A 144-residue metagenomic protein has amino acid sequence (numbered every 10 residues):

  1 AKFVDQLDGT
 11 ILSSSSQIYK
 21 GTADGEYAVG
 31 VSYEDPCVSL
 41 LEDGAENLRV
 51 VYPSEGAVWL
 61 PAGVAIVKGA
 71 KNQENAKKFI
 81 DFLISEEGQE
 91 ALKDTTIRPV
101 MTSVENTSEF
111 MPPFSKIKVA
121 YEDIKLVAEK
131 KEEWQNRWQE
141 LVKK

Functional and structural regions predicted by a protein language model:
A1-P53: Ligand-binding pocket segment of bilobal, Venus flytrap-like solute-binding proteins
K2, S13, Q17, G21 (+8 more regions): Extracytoplasmic/secreted proteins, especially bacterial periplasmic and envelope-associated proteins
D5-D8, A23, Y27, E42 (+4 more regions): Sec-exported extracytoplasmic/periplasmic mature domains
T10, S14, V58, V67-N72 (+2 more regions): Extracytoplasmic/periplasmic, Sec-exported soluble proteins
S14, Y19-G21, V100-M101, D123 (+1 more regions): Intrinsic-disorder/low-complexity, polar/charged segments
K20-G21, E26, W59, M101-N106 (+1 more regions): Short secondary-structure transition/capping segments
A57-V58, A62, V67-Y121: Mature extracytoplasmic/periplasmic domains
E109-K144: Extracellular/periplasmic bilobal clamshell ligand-binding domains
